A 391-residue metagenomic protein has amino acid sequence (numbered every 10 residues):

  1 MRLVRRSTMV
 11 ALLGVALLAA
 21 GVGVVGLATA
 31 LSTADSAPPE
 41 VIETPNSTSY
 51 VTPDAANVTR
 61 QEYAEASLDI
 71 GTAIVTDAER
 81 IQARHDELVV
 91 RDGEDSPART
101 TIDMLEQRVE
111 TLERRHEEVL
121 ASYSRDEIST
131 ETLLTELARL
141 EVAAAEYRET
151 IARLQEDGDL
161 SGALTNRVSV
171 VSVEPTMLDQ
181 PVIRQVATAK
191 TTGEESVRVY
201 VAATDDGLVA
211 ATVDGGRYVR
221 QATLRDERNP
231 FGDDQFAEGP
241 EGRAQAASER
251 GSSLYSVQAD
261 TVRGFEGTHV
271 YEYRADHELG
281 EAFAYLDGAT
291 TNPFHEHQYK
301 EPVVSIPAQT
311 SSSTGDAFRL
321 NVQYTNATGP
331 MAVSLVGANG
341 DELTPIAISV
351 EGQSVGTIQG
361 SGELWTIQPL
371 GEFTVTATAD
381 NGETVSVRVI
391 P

Functional and structural regions predicted by a protein language model:
M1-S36, L140, I346: Hydrophobic alpha-helical segments
P38-S349, V355-Q359, W365-P391: Extracellular/lumenal glycan-associated context and N-glycosylation machinery
